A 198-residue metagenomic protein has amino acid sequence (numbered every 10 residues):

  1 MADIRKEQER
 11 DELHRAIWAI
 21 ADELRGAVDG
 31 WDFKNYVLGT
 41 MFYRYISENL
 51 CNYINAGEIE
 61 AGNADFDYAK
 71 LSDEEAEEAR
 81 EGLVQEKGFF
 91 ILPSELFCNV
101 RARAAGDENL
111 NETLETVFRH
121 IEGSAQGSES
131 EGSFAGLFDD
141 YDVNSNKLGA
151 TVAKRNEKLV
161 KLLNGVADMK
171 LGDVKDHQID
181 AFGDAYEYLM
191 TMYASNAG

Functional and structural regions predicted by a protein language model:
M1-G198: Non-catalytic, mostly N-terminal accessory regions of nucleic-acid modification and defense proteins
